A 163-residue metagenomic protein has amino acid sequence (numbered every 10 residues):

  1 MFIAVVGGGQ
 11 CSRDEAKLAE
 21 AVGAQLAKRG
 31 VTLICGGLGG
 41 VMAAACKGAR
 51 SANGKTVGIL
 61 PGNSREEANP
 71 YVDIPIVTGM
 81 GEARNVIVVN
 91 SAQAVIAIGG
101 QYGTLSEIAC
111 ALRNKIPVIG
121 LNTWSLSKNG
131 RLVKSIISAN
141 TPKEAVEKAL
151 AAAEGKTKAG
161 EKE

Functional and structural regions predicted by a protein language model:
M1-A4, T32, K55-G58, D73-P75 (+3 more regions): Structural motif
M1-V57: Glycine-rich beta-alpha loop segments
G7-Q10, G81-A152: C-terminal binding/interaction regions
R13-K17, G36, G40, S51 (+5 more regions): Residues at secondary-structure transition points
E15, A44-C46, A68, L105-I108 (+1 more regions): Short glycine-/acidic-enriched loop or helix-start segments at secondary-structure transitions that form or flank
L38-G39, P61-S64, T123-L126: Short, ordered loop/turn segments at secondary-structure junctions
R50-Q93: Helix-adjacent hinge/juxtasegments
G155-E163: C-terminal amphipathic helix plus adjacent low-complexity, charged tail appended to glycosyltransferase catalytic
